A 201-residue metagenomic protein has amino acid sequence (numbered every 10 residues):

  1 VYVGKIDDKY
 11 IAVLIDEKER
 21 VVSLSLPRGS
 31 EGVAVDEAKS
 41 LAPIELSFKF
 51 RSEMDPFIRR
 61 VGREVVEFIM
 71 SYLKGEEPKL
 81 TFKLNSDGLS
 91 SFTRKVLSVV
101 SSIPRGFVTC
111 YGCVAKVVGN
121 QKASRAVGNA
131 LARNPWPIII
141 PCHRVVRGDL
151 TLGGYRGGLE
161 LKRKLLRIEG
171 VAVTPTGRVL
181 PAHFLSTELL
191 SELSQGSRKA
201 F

Functional and structural regions predicted by a protein language model:
V1-Q121, I168, A172-F201: Basic nucleic-acid-binding alpha-helical/helix-turn surface characteristic of O6-alkylguanine DNA
S86-D87, L159-L161: Non-transmembrane, interaction-prone segments in cytosolic or luminal domains
K122-E160, V173: Short glycine/serine-rich loop segments
